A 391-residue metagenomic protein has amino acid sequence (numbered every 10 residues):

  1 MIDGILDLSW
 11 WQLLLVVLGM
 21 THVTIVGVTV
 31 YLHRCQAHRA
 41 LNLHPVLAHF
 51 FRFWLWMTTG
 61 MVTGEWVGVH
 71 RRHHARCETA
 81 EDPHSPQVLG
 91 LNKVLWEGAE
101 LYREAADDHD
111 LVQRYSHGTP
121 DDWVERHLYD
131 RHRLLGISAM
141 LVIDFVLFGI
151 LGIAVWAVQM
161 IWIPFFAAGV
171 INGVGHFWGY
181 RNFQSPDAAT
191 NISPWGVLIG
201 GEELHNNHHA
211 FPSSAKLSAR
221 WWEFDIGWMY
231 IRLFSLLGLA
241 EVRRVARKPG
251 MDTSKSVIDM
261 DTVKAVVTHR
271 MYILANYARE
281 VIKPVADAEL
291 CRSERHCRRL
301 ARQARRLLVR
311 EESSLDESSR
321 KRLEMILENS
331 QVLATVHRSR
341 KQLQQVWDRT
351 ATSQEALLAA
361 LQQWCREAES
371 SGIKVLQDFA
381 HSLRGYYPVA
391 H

Functional and structural regions predicted by a protein language model:
M1-V170, S214-H391: Non-catalytic, topology-defining segments of multipass membrane proteins
C35-Q36, G173-F183: A cytosolic-side transmembrane-helix exit/cap motif
S116-W123, G179-L204, H208-F211: Active-site-proximal inter-transmembrane loops
